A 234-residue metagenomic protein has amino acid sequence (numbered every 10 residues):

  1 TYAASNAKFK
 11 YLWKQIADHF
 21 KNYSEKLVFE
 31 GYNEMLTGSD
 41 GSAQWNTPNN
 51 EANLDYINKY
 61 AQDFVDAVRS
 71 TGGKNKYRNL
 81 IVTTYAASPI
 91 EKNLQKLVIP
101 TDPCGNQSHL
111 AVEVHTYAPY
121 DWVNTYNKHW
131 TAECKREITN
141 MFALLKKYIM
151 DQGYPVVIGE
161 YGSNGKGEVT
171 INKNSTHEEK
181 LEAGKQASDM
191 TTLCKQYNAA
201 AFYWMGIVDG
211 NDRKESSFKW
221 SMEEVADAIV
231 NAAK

Functional and structural regions predicted by a protein language model:
T1-F9, F64, L97, I138 (+1 more regions): Generic hydrophobic, helix-prone segments enriched in Leu/Val/Ile
T1-N6, P48-D55, H129-R136, N174-K180: The substrate-binding groove and active-site-proximal loops of carbohydrate-active enzymes, especially glycoside
N6-K128, A143-N164, Q196-Y197: Active-site region of glycoside hydrolase catalytic domains
E133, I138-K234: Substrate-binding cleft of secreted/luminal carbohydrate-active enzymes
